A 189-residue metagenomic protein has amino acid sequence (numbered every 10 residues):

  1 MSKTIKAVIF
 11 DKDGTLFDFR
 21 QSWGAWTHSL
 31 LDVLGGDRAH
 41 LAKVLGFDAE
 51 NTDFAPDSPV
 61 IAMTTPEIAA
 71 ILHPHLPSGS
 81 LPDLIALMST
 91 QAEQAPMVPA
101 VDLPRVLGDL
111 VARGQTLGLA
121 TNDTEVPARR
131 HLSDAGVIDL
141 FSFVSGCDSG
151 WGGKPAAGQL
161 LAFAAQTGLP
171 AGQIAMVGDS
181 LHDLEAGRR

Functional and structural regions predicted by a protein language model:
M1: A short acidic-Thr-Gly-centered motif at the start of a beta-strand
T4-R113: N-terminal helical cap/lid subdomain that shapes the substrate entry/recognition surface in HAD-like hydrolases
P96-V98, G118, D123-M176, S180-R189: Substrate-recognition "cap/lid" segment bordering the active-site pocket of phosphatases
